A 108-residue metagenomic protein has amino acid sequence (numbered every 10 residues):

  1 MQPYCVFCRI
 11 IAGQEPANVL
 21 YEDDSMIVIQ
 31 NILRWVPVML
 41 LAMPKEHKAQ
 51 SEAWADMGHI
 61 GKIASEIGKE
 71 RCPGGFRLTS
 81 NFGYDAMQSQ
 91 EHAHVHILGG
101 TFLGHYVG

Functional and structural regions predicted by a protein language model:
M1-G108: HIT superfamily nucleotide-processing domains
